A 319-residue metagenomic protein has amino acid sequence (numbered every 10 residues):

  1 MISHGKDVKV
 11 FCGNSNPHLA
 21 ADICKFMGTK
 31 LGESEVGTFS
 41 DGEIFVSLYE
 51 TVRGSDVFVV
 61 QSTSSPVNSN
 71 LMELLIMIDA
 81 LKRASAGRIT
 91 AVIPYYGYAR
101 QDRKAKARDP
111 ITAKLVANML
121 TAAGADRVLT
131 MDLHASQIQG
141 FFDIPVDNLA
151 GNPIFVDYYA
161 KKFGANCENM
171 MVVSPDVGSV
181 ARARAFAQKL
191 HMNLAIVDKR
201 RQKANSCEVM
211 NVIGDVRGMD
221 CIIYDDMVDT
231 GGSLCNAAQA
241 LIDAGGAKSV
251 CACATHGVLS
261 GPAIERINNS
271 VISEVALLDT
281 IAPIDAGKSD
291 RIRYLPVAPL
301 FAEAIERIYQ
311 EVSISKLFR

Functional and structural regions predicted by a protein language model:
M1-R319: PRPP-associated nucleotide enzymes
